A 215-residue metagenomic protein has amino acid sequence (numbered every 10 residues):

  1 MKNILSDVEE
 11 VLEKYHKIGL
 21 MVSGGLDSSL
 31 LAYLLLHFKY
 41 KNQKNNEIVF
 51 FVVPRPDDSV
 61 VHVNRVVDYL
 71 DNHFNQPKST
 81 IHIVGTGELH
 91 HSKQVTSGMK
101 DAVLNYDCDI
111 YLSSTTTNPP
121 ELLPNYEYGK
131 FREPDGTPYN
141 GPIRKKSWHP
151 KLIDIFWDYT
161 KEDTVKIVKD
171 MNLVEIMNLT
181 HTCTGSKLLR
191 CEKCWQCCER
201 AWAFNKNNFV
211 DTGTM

Functional and structural regions predicted by a protein language model:
M1-M215: Nucleotide-activated chemistry modules centered on ATP-dependent adenylation/adenylyltransferase
